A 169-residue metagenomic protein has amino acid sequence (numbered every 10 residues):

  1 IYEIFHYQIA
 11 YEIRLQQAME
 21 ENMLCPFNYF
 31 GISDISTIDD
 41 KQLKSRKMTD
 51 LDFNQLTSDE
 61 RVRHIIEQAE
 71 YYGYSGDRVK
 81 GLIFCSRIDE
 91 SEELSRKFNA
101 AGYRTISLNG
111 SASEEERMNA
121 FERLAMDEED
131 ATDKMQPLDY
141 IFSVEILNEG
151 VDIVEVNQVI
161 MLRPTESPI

Functional and structural regions predicted by a protein language model:
I1-F30: Post-DEXD/H (motif II) to motif III coupling segment of the RecA-like Helicase ATP-binding lobe
D34-D50: Short, basic/glycine-rich phosphate-binding loops at helix/coil junctions that contact nucleotide phosphates
L51-A101: Conserved strand-helix element at the start of the C-terminal RecA-like helicase core
G81-I83, S107, Q158-L162: Short catalytic-loop micro-motif centered on adjacent basic/acidic residues
L82, E92-L94, Y103-N148: Conserved helicase ATPase core of P-loop NTP-dependent helicases/translocases
D139-P164: A short beta-strand element within the Helicase C-terminal
S167-I169: Conserved SF2 helicase motif VI
